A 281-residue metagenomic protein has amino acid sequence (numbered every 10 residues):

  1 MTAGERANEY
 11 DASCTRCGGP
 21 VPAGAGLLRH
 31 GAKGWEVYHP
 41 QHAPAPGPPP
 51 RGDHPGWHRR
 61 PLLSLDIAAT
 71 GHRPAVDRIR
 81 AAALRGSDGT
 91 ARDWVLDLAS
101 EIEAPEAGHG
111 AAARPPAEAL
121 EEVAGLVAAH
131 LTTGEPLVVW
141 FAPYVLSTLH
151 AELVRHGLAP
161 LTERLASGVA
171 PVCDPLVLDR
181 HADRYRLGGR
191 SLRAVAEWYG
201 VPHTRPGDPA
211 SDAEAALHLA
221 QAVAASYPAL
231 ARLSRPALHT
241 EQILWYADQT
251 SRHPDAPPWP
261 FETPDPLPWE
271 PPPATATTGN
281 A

Functional and structural regions predicted by a protein language model:
M1-R80, R85-R92, H109-A281: DEDD superfamily 3′-5′ metal-dependent exonuclease/proofreading module
T90-E101: Active-site rim/loop-helix segments in enzyme catalytic domains that contact anionic ligands
A99-H109: Short, basic/glycine-rich phosphate-binding loops at helix/coil junctions that contact nucleotide phosphates
